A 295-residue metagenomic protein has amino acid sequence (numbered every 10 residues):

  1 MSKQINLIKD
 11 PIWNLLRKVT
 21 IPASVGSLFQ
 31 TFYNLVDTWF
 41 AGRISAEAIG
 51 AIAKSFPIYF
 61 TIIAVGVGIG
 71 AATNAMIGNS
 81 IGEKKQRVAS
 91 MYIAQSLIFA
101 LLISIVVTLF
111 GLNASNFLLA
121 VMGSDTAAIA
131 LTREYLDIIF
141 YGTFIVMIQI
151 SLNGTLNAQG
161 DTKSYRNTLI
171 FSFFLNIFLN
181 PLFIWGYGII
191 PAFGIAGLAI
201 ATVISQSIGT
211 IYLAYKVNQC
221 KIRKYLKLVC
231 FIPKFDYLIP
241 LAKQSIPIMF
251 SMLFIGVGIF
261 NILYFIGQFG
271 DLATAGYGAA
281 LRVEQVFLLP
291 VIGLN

Functional and structural regions predicted by a protein language model:
M1-T20, I77-F144, I190-I246: Short alpha-helical transmembrane segments in multi-pass integral membrane proteins
N14-N74, I246-I266: Signature of the first transmembrane helix
L16, G111, G154, N180 (+5 more regions): Structural signal for membrane-spanning alpha-helices in multi-pass inner-membrane proteins, emphasizing helix cores
T20, S27, A53-F56, A100 (+8 more regions): Residue-level recognition of transmembrane alpha-helices in multi-pass small-molecule transporters/permeases
A23, S27, T31, P57-F60 (+6 more regions): Residue-level recognition of pore/gate-forming positions within transmembrane alpha-helices of multi-pass
F32-G50, L119-T126, I184-F193, L253-V286: Helix-terminus/linker motif at the lipid-water interface of multi-pass membrane proteins
I49-L109, V146-Y165, G258, Y277-N295: Small-residue-rich hydrophobic transmembrane alpha-helices
G111, S164-F193, S207-L213: Alpha-helical transmembrane segments of multi-pass membrane transporters and transport-associated inner-membrane enzymes
